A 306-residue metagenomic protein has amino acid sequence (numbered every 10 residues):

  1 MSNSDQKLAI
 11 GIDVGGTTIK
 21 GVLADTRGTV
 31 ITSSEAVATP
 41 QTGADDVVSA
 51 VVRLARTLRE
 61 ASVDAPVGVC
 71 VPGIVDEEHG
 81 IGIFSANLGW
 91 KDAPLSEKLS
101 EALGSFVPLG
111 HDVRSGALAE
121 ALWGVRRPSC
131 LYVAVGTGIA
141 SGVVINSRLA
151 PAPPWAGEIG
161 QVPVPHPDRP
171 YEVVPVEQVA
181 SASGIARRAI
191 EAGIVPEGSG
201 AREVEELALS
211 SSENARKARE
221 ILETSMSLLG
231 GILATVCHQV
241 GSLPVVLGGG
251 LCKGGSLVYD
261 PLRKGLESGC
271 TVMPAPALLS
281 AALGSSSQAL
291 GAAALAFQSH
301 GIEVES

Functional and structural regions predicted by a protein language model:
M1-G68, D76-H79, E97-V107, A119-L131 (+1 more regions): ATP-binding/phosphotransfer module of carbohydrate and carboxylate kinases, centering on a glycine-rich
I19-L23, I139-V144: Short beta-strand scaffold segments in enzyme catalytic cores
V37-P40, W90, A152-I159: A short acidic/small-residue loop/turn micro-motif
P72: Conserved NAD(P)H cofactor-binding loop of Rossmann-fold oxidoreductase domains
G80-K91: A charged helix-plus-loop insertion that forms the helical arch/lid used to bind and gate nucleic-acid substrates
L109-V113: Short loop/edge segments at beta-strand edges and connector loops that shape dinucleotide/nucleotide cofactor-binding
